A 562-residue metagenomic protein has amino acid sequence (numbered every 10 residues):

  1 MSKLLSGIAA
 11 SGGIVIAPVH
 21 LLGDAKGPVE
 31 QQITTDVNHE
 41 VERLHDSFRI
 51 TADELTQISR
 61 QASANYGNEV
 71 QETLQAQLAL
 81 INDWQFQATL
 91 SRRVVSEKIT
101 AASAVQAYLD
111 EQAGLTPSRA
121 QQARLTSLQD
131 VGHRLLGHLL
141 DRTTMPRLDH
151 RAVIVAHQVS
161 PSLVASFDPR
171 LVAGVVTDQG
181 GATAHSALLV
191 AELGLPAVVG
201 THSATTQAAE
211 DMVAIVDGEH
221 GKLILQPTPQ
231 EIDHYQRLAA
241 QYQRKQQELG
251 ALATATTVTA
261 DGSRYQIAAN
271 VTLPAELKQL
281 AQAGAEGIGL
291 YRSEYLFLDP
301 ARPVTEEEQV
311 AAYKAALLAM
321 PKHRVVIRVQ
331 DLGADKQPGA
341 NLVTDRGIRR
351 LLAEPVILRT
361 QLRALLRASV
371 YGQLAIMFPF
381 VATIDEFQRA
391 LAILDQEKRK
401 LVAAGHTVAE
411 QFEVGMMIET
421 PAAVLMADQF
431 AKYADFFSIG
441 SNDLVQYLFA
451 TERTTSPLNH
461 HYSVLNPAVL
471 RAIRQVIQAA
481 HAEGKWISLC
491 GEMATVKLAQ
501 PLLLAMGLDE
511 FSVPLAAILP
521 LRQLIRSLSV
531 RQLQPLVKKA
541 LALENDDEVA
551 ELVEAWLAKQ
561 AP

Functional and structural regions predicted by a protein language model:
M1-A319, V325-A334, E354, Q361-L362 (+4 more regions): Non-catalytic, soluble scaffold/interaction modules
K245-P562: Conserved alpha/beta-domain cores
